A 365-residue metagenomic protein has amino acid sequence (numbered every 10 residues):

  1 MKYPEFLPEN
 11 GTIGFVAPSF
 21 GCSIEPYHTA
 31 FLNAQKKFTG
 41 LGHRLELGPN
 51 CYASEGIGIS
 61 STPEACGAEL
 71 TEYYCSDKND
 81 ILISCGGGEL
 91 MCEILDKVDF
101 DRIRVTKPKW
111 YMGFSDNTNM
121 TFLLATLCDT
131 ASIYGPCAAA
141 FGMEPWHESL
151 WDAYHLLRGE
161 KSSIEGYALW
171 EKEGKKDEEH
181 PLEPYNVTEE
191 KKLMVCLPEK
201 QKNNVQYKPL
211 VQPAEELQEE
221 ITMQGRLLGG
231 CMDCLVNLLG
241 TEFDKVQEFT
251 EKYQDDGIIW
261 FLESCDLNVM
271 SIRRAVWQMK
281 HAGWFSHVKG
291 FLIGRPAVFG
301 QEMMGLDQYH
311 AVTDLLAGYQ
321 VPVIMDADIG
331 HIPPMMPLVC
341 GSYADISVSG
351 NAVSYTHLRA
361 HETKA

Functional and structural regions predicted by a protein language model:
M1-K78: ATP/NTP phosphate-donor binding region
A30, E64-A65, R274-Q278, G305-A311: Charged helix-capping and loop-helix junction motifs
F100-L123, A131-A138: Short, acidic/small-residue loops that bind anionic groups at enzyme active sites
T118-D129, P333-V339: Glycine-rich, charge-decorated loop segments at or immediately adjacent to ligand/cofactor-binding or catalytic sites
C137, F141-G229: Conserved anion/nucleotide-ligand pocket segment
G240-M303: Internal helical hairpin/lid segments
G290-Y343: C-terminal non-catalytic interaction/assembly regions of soluble proteins
T356-T363: Conserved small/polar residues in nucleotide/adenosyl-binding loops
